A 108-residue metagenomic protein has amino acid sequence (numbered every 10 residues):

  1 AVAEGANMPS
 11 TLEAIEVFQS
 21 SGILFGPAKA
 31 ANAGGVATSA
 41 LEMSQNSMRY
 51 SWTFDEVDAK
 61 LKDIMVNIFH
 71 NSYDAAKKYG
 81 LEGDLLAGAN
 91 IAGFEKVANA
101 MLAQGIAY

Functional and structural regions predicted by a protein language model:
A1-Y108: Adenosine-phosphate binding glycine-rich loop
